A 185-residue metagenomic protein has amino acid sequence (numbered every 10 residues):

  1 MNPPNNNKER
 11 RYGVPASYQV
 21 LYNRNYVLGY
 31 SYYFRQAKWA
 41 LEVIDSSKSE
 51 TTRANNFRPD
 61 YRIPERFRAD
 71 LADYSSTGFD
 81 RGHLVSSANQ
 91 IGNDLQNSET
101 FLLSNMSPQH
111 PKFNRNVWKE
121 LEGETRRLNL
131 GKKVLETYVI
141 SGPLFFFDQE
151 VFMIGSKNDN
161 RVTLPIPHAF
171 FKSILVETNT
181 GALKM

Functional and structural regions predicted by a protein language model:
M1-M185: Domain-level detector for secreted/extracellular nuclease and nuclease-toxin modules, and for the ENPP-like C-terminal
